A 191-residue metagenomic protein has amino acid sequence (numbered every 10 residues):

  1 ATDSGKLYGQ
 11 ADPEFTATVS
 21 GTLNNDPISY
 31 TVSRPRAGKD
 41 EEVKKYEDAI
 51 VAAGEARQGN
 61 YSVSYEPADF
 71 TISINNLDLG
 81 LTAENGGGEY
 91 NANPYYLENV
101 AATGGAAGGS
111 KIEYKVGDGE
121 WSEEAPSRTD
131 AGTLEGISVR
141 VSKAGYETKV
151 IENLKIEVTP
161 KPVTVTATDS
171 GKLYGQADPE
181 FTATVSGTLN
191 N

Functional and structural regions predicted by a protein language model:
A1-N191: Short loop/turn motifs that initiate or flank beta-strands
